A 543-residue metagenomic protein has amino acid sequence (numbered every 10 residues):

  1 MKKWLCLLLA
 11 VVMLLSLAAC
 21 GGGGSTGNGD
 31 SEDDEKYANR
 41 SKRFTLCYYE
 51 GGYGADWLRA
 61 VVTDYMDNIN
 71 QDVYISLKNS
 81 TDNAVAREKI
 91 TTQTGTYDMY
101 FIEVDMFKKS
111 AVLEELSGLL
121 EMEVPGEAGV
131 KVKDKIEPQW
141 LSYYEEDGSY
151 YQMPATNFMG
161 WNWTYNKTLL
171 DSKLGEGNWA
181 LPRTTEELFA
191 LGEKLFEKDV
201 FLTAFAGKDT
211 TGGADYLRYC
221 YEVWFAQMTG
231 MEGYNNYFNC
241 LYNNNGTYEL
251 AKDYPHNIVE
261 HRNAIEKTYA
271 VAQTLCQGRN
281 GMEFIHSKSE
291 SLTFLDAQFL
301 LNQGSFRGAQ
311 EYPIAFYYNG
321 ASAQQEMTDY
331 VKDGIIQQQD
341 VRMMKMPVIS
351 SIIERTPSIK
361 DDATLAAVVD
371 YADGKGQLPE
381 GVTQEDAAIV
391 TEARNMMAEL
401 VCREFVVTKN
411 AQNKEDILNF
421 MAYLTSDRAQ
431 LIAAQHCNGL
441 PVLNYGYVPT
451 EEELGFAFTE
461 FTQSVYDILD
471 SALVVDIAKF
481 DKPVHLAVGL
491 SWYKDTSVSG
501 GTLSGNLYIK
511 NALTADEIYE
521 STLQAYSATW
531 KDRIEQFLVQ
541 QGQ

Functional and structural regions predicted by a protein language model:
M1-W4: Positively charged n-region of N-terminal signal peptides that target proteins for export
C6-L7, L17-K109, V124-V132, G177-N178 (+3 more regions): Conserved N-terminal structural module of periplasmic/extracytoplasmic solute-binding proteins
R59, T81-G118, V130-M153, W163 (+3 more regions): Pocket-flanking alpha-helical
Y74-S76, G148, G308, Y312 (+1 more regions): Extracytoplasmic/periplasmic substrate-recognition and gating elements
I102-W161, F189, M344, E354-D386 (+1 more regions): Hinge/lid segment of periplasmic solute-binding proteins
K108-E121, P138-A180, F189-L191, A206-K252 (+2 more regions): Periplasmic solute-binding protein
L191-G192, G233-D296, V341-I352, P357-V382: Glycine-centered hinge/linker elements that transmit conformational signals in sensory and ligand-binding systems
Q430, N444-Q543: Conserved C-terminal helix/tail region of periplasmic/extracytoplasmic solute-binding proteins
